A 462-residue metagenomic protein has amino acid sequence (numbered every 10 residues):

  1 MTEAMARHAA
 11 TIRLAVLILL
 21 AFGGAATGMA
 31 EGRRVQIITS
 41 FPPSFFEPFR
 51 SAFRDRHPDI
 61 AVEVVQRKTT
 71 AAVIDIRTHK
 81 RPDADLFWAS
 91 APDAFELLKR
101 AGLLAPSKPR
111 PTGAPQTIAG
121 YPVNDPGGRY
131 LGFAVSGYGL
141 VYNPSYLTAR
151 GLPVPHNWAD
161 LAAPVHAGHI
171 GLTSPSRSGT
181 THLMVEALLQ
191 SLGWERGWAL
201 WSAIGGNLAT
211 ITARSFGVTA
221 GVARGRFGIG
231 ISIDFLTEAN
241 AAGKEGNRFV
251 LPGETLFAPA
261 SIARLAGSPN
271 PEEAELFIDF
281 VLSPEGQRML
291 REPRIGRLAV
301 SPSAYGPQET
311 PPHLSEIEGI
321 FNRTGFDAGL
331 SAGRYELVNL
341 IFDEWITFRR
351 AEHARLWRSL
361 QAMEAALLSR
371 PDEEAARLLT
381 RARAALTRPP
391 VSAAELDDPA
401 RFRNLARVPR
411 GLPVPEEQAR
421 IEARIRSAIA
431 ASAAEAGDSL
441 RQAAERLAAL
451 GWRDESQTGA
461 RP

Functional and structural regions predicted by a protein language model:
E31-E96: Early extracytoplasmic/lumenal segment of secretory-pathway proteins
E47, D83-A84, S90-T212, F216-A223: Extracytoplasmic ligand-binding site segments that recognize negatively charged/polar headgroups
A84-A89, I211, R226-I233, R248-V250: Paired acidic/hydrophobic, glycine-rich loop segments that form the ligand-binding mouth/hinge of periplasmic-binding
D93-L97, A223, F227-G246: A ligand-binding cleft/hinge motif common to bilobed small-molecule-binding domains
S136, L200-G205, I211, G243-N270: Periplasmic-binding protein-like
V141-Y146, F257-E273, M289-L290: A bilobed periplasmic-binding-protein/Venus flytrap-type ligand-binding module shared by bacterial periplasmic
H169-T173, F280-S301: Periplasmic-binding protein-like
M363-P462: C-terminal non-catalytic accessory extensions
